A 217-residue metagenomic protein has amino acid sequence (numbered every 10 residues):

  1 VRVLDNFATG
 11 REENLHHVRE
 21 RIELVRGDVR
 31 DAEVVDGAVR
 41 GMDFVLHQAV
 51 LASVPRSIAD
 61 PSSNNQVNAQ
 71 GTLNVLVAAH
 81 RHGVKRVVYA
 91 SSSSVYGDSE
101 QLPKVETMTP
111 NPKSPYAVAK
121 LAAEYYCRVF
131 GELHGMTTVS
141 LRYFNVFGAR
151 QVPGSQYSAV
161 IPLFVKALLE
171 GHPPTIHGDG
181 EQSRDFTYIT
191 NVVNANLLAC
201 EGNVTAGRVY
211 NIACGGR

Functional and structural regions predicted by a protein language model:
V1-V146, T190, C200: N-terminal Rossmann-like NAD(P)+-binding domain of SDR-like oxidoreductases, especially those catalyzing
G27, N64, T107, V152 (+2 more regions): Pocket-edge positions in alpha/beta enzyme catalytic cores
V34, R56, V152-P153, R184: Secondary-structure boundary/capping motif
L121, V146-P162, E170-P173, H177 (+4 more regions): Glycine/proline-rich active-site loop of Rossmann-fold NAD(P)-dependent oxidoreductases
F130, F164, L168: Short amphipathic helix/loop within the catalytic HATPase_c
S140, F186, R217: Short aromatic/basic micro-patch
